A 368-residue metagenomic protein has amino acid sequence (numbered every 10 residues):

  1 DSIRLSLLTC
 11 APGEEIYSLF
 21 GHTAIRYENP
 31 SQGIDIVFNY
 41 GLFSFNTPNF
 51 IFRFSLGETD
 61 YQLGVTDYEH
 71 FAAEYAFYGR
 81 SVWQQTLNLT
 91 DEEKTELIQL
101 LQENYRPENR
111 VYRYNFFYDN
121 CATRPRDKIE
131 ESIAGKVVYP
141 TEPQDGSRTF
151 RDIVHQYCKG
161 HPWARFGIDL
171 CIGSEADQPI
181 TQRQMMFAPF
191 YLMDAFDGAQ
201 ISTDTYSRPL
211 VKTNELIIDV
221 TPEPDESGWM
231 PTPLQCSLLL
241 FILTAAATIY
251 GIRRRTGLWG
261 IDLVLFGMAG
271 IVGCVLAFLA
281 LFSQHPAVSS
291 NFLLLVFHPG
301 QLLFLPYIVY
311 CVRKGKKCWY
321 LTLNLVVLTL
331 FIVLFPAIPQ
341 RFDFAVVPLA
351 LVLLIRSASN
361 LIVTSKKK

Functional and structural regions predicted by a protein language model:
S2-L8, L101-P107: Catalytic-site beta-strand/loop segments enriched in glycine and acidic/polar residues
I3-G79: Glycine-rich catalytic cores of cysteine/serine-nucleophile enzymes that process amide/ester linkages in cell-envelope
G13-E14, R80-N88, P107-F116: Second-shell loop/turn segments in exported
H22, D35, Q84-T86, A122 (+1 more regions): Extracellular structured ligand-interaction cores
L89-Q102: A structural motif
E103-P306, Y310-K317, V326-K368: Activation targets extended, charge/polar-rich intrinsically disordered C-terminal tails
L321-L323: Interfacial loop-to-transmembrane junctions
